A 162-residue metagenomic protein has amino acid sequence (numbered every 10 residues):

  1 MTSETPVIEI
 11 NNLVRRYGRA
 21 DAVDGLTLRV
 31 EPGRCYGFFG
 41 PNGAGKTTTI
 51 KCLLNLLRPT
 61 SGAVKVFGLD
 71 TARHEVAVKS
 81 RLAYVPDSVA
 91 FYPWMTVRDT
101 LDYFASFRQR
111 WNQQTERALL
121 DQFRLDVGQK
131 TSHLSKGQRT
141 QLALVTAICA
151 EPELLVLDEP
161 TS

Functional and structural regions predicted by a protein language model:
M1-T2: Basic/polar N-terminal segments that are highly enriched at the extreme N-terminus, encompassing both cleavable
T5-I10, R15-S162: ABC transporter nucleotide-binding domains
